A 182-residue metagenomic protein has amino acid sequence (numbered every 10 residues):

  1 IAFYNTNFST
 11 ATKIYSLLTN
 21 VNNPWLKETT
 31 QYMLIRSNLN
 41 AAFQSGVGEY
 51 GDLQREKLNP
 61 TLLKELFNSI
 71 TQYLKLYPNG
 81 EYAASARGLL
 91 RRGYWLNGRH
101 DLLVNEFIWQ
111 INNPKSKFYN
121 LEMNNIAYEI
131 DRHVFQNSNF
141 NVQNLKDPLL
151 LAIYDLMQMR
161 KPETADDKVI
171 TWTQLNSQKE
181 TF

Functional and structural regions predicted by a protein language model:
I1-F182: Acidic, polar-rich low-complexity tracts and alpha-helical solenoid repeat scaffolds
